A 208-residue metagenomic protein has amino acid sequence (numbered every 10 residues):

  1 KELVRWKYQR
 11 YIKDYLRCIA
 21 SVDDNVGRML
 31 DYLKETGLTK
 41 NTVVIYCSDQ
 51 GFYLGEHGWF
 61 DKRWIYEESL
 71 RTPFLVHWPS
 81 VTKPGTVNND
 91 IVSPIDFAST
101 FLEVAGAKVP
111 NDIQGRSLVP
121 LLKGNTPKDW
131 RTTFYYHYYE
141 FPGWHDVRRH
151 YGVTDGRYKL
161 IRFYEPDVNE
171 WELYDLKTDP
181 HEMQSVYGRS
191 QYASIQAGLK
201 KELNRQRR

Functional and structural regions predicted by a protein language model:
K1-R10, C18, V22, S93 (+2 more regions): Long, internal low-complexity/basic segments
E2-T42: A long, amphipathic alpha-helix that forms part of the scaffold/cap immediately adjacent to metal-dependent active
Y15, I19-V22, V26, V43-S48 (+2 more regions): Beta-strand elements within well-structured catalytic alpha/beta cores of enzymes that handle phosphate/sulfate esters
L16, S69, N88-I91, I95 (+2 more regions): Short, solvent-exposed loop/helix junctions and linker helices that flank or host conserved functional motifs
D31-T86, S93, W144: Histidine-centered active-site microenvironments of extracellular/periplasmic hydrolases and transferases
Y32, T36, V104-A107, G124 (+1 more regions): Generic structural signal for alpha-helix termini and adjacent loop/cap motifs
Q50-E56, I95-A98, E103-L176, H181 (+3 more regions): C-terminal cap/loop subdomain of S1 sulfatases and analogous C-terminal strand-loop tails that border
T82-V87, A107-V109, S190: Short, polar/flexible loop-turn hinges at active-site or ligand-entry regions and domain interfaces
